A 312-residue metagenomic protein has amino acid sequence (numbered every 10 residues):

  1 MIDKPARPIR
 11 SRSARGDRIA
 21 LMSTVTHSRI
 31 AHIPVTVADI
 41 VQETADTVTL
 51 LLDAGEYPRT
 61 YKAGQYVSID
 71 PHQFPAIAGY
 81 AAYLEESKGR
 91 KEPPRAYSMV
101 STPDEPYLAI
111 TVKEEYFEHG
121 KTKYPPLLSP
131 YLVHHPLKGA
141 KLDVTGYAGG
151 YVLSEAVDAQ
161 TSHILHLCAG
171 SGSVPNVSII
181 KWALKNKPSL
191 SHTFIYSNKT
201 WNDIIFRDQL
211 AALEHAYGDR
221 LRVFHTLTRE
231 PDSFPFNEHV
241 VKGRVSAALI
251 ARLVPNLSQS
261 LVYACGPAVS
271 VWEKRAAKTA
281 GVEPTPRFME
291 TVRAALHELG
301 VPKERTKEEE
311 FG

Functional and structural regions predicted by a protein language model:
S23-A140, K199-T200, T228-R229: Ferredoxin-reductase
G64, G172, P267: Short, conserved phosphate/pyrophosphate- and ester-handling motifs at nucleotide-, phospho-/glycolipid
M99, P175-K185: Histidine-anchored nucleotide/phosphate-binding helix
Y147-A159: A short, basic/flexible loop-to-alpha-helix module at the beginning of a structural domain
T161, K185-H192: Conserved S-adenosyl-L-methionine
H163-I179: A phosphate-binding catalytic loop at a beta-strand-loop-alpha-helix junction that coordinates phosphoryl groups
I195-G312: Reductase modules of NAD(P)H-dependent flavoproteins
